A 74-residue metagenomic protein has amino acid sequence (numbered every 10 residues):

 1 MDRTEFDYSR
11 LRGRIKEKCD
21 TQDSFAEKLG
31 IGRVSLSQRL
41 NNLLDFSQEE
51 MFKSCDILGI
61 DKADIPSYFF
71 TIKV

Functional and structural regions predicted by a protein language model:
M1-D20: A short, Lys/Arg-rich alpha-helix, primarily the initiator
G13, Q38, S67: DNA-binding alpha-helical recognition surfaces that contact promoter or target DNA
K16, E27, D56: Short polybasic/polar patches that bind polyanions
C19-Q38: Short alpha-helical DNA-recognition segment
L40-N41, E50, F69: DNA major-groove recognition helix of helix-turn-helix
E49-I65: DNA major-groove recognition helix of helix-turn-helix/homeodomain DNA-binding modules
I65-V74: Short amphipathic recognition helices of helix-turn-helix/homeodomain-type DNA-binding modules
